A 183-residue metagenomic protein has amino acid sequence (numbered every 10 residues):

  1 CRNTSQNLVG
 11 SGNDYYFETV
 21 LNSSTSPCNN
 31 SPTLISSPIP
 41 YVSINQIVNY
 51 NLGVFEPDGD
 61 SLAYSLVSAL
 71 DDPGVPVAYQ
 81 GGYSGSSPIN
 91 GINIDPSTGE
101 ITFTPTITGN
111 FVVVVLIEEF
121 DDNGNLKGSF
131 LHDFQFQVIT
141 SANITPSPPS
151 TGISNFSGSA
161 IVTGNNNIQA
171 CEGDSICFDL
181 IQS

Functional and structural regions predicted by a protein language model:
C1-S183: Long, compositionally biased, intrinsically disordered segments
